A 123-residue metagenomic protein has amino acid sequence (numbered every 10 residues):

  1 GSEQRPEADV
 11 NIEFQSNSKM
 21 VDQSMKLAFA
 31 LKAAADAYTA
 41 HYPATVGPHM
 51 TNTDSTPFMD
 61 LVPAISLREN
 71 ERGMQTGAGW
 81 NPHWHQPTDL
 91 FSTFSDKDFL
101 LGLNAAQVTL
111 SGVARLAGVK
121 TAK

Functional and structural regions predicted by a protein language model:
G1-D54, M59-A64: Metal-dependent peptidase/peptidase-like ectodomains
S2, I65-A78: Short, solvent-exposed beta-strand-terminating loops
T39-Y42, T53, V62, R68 (+3 more regions): Generic hydrophobic/packing signal
M74-K123: His/Asp/Glu-rich mid-to-C-terminal helical/loop segments that flank catalytic regions of hydrolases
